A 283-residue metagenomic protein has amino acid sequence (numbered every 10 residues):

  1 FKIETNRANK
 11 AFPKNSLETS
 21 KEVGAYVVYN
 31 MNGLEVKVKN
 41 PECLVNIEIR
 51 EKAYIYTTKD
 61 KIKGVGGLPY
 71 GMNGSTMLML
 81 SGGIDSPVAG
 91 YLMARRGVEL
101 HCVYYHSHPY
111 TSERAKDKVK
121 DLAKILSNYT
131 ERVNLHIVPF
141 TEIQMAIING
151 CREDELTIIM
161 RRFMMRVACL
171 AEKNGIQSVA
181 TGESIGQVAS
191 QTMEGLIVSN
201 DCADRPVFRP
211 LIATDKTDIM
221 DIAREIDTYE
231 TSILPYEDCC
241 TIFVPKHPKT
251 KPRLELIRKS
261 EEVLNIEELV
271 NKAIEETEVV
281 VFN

Functional and structural regions predicted by a protein language model:
F1-M77, P87-N134, K249-L254, K259 (+1 more regions): RNA-binding accessory domains that recognize and position tRNA/RNA substrates
E22-V27, V65-N73, Q144-M145, G150-I226 (+1 more regions): Active-site adenylate/phosphate-handling loop in enzymes that bind or generate adenylated species
K37, H136-V138, F208: General small-molecule cofactor/ligand-binding pocket signal
T58, V103-Y105, V138-T141, T181-G182 (+3 more regions): Generic beta-strand/beta-sheet core signal
G83: Conserved G/P- and acidic residue-centered "switch" motifs that form tight phosphate/ATP-binding loops in soluble
A123-G150, D238: A conserved beta-strand->alpha-helix junction
D227-P235: A short alpha-helix-loop-beta-strand transition element characteristic of N-terminal alpha/beta dinucleotide-binding
L234-N283: The feature marks non-catalytic terminal segments
